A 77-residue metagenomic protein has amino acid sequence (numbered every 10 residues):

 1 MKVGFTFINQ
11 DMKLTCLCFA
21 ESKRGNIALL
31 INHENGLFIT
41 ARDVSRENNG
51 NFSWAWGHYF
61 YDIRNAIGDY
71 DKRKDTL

Functional and structural regions predicted by a protein language model:
M1-F7, N48-L77: Mixed-charge, Lys/Arg-enriched low-complexity segments
M1-S22: Negatively charged, low-complexity tracts enriched in Asp/Glu with abundant Ser/Thr
F7-N9, R24, L30, A41 (+1 more regions): Intrinsically disordered, low-complexity peptide-like regions
M12-T15, A28, D75: Intrinsic-disorder/low-complexity peptide segments enriched for small residues
I27-G57, R73: Short aromatic-glycine-(Arg/Gly/Cys) micro-motifs in beta-strand/loop hairpins
